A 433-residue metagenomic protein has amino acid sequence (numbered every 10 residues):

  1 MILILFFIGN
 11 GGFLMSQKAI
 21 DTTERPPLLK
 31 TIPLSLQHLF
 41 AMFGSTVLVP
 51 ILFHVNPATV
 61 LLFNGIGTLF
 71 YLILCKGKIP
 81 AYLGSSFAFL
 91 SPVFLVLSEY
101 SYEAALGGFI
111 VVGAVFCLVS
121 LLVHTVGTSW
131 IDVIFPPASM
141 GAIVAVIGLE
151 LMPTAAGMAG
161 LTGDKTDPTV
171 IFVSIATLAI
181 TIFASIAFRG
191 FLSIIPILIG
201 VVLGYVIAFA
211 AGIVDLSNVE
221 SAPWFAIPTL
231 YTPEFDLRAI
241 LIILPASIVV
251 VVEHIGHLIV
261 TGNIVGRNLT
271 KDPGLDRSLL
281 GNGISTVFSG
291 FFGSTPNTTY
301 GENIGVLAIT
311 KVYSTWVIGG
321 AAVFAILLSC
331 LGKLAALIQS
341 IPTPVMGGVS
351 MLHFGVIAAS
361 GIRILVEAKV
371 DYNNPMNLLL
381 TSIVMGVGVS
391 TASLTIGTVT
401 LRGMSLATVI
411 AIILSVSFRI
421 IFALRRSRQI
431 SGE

Functional and structural regions predicted by a protein language model:
I4-P33, L216-T229, I264-T270, R277-S278 (+1 more regions): Intrinsically disordered, low-complexity non-transmembrane regions of multi-pass membrane transporters
S16-L29, I51-L72, K78, P245-T315: Membrane-embedded helical hairpins/re-entrant loop segments and their flanking transmembrane helices within multi-pass
L29-S45, P168-T177, I195-P196, A211 (+2 more regions): Hydrophobic, membrane-embedded alpha-helices of multi-pass small-molecule transporters
L34-G67, L72-L74, I79-A104: Transmembrane helix-boundary motif of multi-pass solute transporters/channels
V55-L61, G77-F89, I131-M140, S193-L198 (+5 more regions): Short, non-helical or kinked segments that cap or interrupt transmembrane helices
G67-I79, C117-I131, T181-R189, I255-G266 (+2 more regions): C-terminal ends of transmembrane helices
V93-Y100, S185, N303-I318, F324-S329: Interfacial segments of multi-pass membrane proteins
S98-S217, A322-Q429: Membrane-embedded alpha-helical modules
